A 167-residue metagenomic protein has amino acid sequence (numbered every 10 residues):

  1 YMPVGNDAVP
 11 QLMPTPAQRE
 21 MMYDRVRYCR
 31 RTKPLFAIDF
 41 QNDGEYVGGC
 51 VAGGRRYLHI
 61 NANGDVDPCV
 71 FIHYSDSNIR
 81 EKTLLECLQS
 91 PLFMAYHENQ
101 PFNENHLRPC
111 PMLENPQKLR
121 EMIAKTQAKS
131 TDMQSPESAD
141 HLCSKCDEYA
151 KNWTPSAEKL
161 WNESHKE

Functional and structural regions predicted by a protein language model:
Y1-G49, G53, A62-N63, D67 (+1 more regions): Radical SAM enzyme [4Fe-4S]-AdoMet core and its adjacent flexible, acidic and glycine-rich loops/tails across
F71-E167: Flexible mid-to-C-terminal extensions adjoining Fe-S/redox cofactors in radical SAM and related proteins
